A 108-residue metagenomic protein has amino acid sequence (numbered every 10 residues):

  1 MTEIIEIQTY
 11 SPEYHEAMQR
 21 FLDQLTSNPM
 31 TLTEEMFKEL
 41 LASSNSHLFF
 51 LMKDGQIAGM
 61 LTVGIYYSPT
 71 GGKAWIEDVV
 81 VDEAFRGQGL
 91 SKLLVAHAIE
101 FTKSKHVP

Functional and structural regions predicted by a protein language model:
M1-L32: Short amphipathic alpha-helix that is part of the acyltransferase structural core
T9, D54, Y66-S68: Short polar/acidic secondary-structure junctions
A17-F21, M36, L93, H97: Alpha-helical elements of Rossmann-like donor-binding domains used by nucleotide-donor carbohydrate transfer enzymes
L25-P29, H47, M60-G72: A structural preference for long, well-packed, hydrophobic secondary-structure segments
S27-L48: Active-site rim helix/loop that mediates acceptor-substrate recognition in acyltransferases
F50, Q56-I65, W75, V80: Conserved beta-strand in the GNAT
Y66-I76, R86, K105-P108: A conserved beta-turn-beta hairpin within the catalytic core of GNAT-like acetyltransferases that forms part
V81, G87-E100: Conserved acetyl-CoA-binding loop-helix of GNAT-fold acetyltransferases
